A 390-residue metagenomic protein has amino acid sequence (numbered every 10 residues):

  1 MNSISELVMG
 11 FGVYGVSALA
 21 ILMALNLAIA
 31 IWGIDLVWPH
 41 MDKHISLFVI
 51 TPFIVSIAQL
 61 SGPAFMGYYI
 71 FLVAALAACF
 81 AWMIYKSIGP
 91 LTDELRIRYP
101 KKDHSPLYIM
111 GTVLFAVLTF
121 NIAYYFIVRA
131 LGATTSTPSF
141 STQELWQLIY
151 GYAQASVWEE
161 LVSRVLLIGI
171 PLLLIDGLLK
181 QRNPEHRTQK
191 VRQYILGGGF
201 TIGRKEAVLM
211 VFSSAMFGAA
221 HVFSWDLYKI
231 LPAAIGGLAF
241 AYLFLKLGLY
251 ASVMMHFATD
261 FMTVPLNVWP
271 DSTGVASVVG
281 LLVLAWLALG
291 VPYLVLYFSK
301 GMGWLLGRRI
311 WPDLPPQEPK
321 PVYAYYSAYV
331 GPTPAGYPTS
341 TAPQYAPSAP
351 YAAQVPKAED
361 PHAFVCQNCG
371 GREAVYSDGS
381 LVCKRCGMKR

Functional and structural regions predicted by a protein language model:
M1-E94, R98-D103, V264-E359: N-terminal, membrane-interfacial amphipathic/helix-forming hydrophobic leader that caps and precedes the first
M9-N26, G111-T119, M210-A215: Alpha-helical transmembrane segments
M41, F53-P63, S87-F200: Juxtamembrane helix-loop-helix connectors linking adjacent transmembrane helices in multi-pass membrane enzymes
W146-W311: Transmembrane helix-loop-helix hairpins at the membrane interface of multi-pass integral membrane proteins
F364, L381: Cys/His-enriched microdomains
N368-G371, R385: Short, cysteine/histidine-rich loop/knuckle motifs that typically chelate Zn2+
V375-Y376: Short, non-ligating residues that shape and space the ligands of small metal-coordination modules and catalytic
C386-R390: Short Cys/His-rich micro-motifs in 6-15 aa windows
